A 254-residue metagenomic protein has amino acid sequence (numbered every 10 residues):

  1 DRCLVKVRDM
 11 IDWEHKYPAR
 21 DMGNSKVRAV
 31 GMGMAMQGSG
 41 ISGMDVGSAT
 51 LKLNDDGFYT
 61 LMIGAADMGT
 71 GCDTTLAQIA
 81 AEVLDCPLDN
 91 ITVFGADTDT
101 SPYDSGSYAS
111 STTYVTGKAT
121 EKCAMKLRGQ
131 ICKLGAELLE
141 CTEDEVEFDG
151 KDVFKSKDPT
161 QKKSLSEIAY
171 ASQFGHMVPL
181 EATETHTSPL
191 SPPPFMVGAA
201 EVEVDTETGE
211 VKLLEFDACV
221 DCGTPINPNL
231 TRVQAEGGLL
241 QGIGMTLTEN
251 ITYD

Functional and structural regions predicted by a protein language model:
D1-R2, D9, H15, A19-D254: Cofactor-binding beta-sheet edge motifs in enzyme active sites
